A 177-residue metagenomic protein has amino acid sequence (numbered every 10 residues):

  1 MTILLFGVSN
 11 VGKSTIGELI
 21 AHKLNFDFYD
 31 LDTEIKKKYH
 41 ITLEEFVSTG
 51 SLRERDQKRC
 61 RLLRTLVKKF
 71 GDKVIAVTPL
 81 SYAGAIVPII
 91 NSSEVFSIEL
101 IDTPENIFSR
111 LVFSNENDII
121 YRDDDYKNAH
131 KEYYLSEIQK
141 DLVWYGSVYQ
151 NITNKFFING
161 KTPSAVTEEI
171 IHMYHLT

Functional and structural regions predicted by a protein language model:
L5: Hydrophobic anchor at the beta1->P-loop junction of P-loop NTPases
V8: P-loop (Walker A) phosphate-binding loop of NTP-binding proteins
V11: ATP-binding Walker
S14: Walker A/P-loop
L19, K23, F96, L142-T177: NTP-dependent small-molecule kinase module
H22-R64: Conserved substrate/cofactor phosphate-moiety recognition/catalytic segment in nucleotide-dependent phosphotransferases
D56-F96, L100: Glycine-rich phosphate-binding loop used to anchor ATP phosphates in small-molecule kinases, encompassing both
E94-W144: A glycine- and Lys/Arg-enriched "phosphate-lid" helix/loop adjacent to the NTP-binding pocket of small-molecule kinases
